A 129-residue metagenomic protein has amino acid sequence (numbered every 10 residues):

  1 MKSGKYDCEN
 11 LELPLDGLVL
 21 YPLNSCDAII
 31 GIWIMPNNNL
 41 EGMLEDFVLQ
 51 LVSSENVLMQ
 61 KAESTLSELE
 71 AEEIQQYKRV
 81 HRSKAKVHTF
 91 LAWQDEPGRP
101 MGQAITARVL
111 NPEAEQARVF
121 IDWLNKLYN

Functional and structural regions predicted by a protein language model:
M1-V87, A92: Activity-critical C-terminal alpha-helical subdomain
H81-N129: Structured mid-to-C-terminal alpha-helical surface segments
